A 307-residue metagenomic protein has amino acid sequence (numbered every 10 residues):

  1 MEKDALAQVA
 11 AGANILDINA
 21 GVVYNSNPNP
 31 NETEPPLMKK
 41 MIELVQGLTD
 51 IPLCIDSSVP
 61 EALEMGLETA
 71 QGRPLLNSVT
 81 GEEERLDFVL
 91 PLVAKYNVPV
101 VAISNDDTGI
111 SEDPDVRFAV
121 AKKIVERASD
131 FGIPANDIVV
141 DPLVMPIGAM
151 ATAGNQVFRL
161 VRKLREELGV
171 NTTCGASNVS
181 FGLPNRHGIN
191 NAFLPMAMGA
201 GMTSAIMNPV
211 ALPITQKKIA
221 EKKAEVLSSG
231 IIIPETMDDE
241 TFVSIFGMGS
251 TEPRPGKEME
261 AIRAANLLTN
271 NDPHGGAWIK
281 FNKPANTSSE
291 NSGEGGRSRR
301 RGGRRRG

Functional and structural regions predicted by a protein language model:
M1-K3, A7, N27-P28, N77-G81 (+2 more regions): Active-site mouth loops of central-metabolism enzymes
V9-A10, L67-A70, F88-V98, D130-I133: Acidic (Asp/Glu)-rich catalytic clusters
V9-I51, V144-G154: Glycine-rich, proline-tolerant flexible connector loops at the mouths of alpha/beta enzymes
D17-N19, I51-V59, P74-E83, A153: Catalytic beta/alpha-barrel core
N27-K39, S57-M65, G81-A94, G109-A119 (+1 more regions): Active-site-adjacent beta->alpha loops and helix N-cap segments on the catalytic face of soluble alpha/beta enzymes
S58, G72-F88, I124, A205-A211: Phosphate/diphosphate-binding loops
K95-G256, R263, L267, N282: Catalytic alpha/beta core domains of metabolic enzymes, predominantly
S292-G307: Arginine-glycine-rich low-complexity intrinsically disordered regions
